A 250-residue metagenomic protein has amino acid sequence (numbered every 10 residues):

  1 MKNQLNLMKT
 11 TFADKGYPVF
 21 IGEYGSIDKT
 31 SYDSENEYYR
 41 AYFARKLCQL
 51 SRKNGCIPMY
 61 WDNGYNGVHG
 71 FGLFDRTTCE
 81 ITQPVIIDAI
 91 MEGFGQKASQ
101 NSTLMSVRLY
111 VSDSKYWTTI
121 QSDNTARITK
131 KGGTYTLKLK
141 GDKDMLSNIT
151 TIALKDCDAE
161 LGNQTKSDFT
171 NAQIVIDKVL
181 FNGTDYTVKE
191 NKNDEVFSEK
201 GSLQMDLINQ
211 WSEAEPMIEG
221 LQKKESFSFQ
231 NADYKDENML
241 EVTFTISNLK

Functional and structural regions predicted by a protein language model:
M1-R52: Extracellular glycoside hydrolase catalytic/binding regions
S31-Y110: Aromatic-rich peripheral "rim/lid" segments of glycoside hydrolase catalytic domains that contact and position glycan
L104-K131, Y186-L221: Glycan-recognition and processing domains
V107, I149-C157, A172, I176-V179 (+1 more regions): Generic beta-strand hydrophobic packing signal
T136-T170, N209-F229, D233-E241: Extracellular beta-strand ligand-recognition surfaces/modules
N163-D185: Exposed low-complexity, polar/acidic, P/S/T/G-rich flexible segments that act as propeptides, protease-susceptible
